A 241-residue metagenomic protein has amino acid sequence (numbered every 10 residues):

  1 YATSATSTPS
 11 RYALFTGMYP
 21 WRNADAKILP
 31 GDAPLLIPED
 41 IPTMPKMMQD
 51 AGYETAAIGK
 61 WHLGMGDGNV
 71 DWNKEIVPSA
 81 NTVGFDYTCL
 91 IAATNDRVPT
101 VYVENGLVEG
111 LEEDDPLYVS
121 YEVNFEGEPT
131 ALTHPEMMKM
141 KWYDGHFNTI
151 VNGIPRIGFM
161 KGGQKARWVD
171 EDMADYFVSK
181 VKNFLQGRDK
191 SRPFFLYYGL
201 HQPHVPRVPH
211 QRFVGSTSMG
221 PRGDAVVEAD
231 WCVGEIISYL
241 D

Functional and structural regions predicted by a protein language model:
Y1-D241: Formylglycine-dependent sulfatase
